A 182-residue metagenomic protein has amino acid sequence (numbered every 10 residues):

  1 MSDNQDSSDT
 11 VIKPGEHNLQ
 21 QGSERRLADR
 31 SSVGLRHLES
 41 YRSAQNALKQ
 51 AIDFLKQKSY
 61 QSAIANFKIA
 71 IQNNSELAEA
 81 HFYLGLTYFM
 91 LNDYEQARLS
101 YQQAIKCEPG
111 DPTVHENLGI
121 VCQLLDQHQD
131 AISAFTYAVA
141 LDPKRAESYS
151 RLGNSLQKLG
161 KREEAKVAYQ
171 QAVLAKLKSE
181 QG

Functional and structural regions predicted by a protein language model:
S2-R30, S150, N154-G182: Terminal, low-structured helical/coil segments at or just beyond the last alpha-helical repeat
S23, L27-I52, I69: TPR-adjacent "capping" and linker segments in tetratricopeptide-repeat scaffold/adaptor proteins
R25-A28, Y41, K56-I69, M90-Q103 (+3 more regions): Structural signature of tandem alpha-helical TPR/SEL1-like repeats, specifically the intra-repeat loop/turn
L38-E39, Q72, K106, A140: Structural signature of alpha-solenoid helical repeat scaffolds
A44, A78-E79, P112-T113, A146-E147 (+1 more regions): Helix-start (N-cap) detector for alpha-helical repeat units in TPR-like alpha-solenoids, especially tetratricopeptide
